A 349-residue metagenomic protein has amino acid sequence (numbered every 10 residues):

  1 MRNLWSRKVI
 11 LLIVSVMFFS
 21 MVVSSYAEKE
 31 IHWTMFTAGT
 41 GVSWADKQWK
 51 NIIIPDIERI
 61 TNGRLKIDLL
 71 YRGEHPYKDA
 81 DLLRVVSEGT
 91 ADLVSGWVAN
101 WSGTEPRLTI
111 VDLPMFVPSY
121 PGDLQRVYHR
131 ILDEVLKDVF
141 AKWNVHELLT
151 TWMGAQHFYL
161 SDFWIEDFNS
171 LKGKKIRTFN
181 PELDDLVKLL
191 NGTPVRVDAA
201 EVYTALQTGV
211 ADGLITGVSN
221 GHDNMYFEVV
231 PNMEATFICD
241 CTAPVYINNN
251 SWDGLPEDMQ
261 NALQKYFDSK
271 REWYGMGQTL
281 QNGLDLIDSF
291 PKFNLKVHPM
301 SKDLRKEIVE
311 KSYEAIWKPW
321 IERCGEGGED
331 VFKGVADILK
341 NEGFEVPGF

Functional and structural regions predicted by a protein language model:
R2-L12: Bacterial N-terminal signal peptides that target proteins for export
L11-M21: Bacterial N-terminal signal peptides
A27-D123, D138-F349: N-terminal secretory/targeting leader peptides
I131: Basic, amphipathic alpha-helical recognition segments used for DNA target recognition
